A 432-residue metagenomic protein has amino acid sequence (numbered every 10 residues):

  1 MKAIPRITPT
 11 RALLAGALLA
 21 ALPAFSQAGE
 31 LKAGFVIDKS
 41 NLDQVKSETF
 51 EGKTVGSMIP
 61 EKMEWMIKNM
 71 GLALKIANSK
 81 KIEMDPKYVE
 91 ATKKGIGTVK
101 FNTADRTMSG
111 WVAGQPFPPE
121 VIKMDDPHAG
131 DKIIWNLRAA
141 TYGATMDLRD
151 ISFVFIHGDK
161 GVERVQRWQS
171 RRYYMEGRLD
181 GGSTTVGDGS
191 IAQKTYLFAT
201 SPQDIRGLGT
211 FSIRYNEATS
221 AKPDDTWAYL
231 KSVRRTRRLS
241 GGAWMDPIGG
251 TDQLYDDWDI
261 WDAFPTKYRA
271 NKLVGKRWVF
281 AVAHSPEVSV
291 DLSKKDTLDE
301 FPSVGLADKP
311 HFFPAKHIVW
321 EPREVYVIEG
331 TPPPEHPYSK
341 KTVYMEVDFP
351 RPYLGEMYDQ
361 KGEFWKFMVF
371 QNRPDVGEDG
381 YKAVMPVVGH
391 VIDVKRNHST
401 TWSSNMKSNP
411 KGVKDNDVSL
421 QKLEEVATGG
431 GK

Functional and structural regions predicted by a protein language model:
K2-Q27: Gram-negative bacterial Sec-dependent N-terminal signal peptides
G29-E120, V233, W244-A315, W320-E324 (+2 more regions): Non-transmembrane domains of secretory- and envelope-associated proteins
G29-P223, W227-L230: Solvent-exposed N-terminal domain segments of exported/luminal and surface proteins
S190-Y196, D224, E321-E329, R351-G355 (+1 more regions): Short, hydrophobic/aromatic-rich segments at coil-to-beta transitions
D204-I205, A218-S220, W320, P334-P337 (+1 more regions): Short glycine/serine/proline-enriched coil/turn segments at secondary-structure junctions
R206-G209, K222-P223, P337-K341, Y353 (+2 more regions): Short, surface-exposed coil-to-beta transition loops
V319-W320, E324-R351: Extended serine/threonine-enriched, polar tracts that run as long, contiguous segments within proteins
